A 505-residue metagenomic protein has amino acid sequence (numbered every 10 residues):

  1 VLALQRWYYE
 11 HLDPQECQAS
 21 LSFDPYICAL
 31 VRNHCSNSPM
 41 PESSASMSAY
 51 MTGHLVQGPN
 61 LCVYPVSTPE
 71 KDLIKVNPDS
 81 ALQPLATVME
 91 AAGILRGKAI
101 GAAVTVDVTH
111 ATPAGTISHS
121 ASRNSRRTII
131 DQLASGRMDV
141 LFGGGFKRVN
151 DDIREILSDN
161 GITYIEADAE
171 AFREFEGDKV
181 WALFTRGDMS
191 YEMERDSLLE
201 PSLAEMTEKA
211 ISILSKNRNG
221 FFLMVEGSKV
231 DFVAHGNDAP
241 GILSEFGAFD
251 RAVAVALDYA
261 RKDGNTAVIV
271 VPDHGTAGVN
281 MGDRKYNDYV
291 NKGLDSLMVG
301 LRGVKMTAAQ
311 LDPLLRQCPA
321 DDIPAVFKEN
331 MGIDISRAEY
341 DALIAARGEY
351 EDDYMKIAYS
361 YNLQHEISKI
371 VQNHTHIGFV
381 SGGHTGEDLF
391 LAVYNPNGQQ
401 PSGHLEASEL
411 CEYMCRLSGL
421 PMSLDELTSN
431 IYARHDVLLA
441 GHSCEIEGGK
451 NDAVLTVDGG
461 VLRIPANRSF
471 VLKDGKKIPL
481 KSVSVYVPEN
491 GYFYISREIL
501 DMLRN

Functional and structural regions predicted by a protein language model:
L2-A49, Q57, H110-Y492, S496-M502: A post-motif C-terminal structural segment
H54-D131, R137-M138, G145: Extracytoplasmic mature domains of secreted/periplasmic and thylakoid-lumen proteins
